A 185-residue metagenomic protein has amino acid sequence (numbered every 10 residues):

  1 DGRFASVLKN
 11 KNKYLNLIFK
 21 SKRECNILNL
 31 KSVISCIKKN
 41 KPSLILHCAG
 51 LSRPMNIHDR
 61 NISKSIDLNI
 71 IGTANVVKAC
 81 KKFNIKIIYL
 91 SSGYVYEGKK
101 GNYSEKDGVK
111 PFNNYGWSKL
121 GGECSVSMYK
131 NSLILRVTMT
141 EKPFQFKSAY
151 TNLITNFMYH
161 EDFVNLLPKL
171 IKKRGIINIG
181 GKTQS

Functional and structural regions predicted by a protein language model:
D1-Y14: N-terminal Rossmann NAD(P)H-binding glycine-rich loop of SDR-like oxidoreductase domains
K13-C36: Adenosine-cofactor binding site in Rossmann-like domains, unifying the SAM/SAH pocket of S-adenosylmethionine-dependent
K20, I45-A49, I87-G93, I134-V137: SDR active-site strand-loop-helix element
L30-L68: NAD(P)H-binding glycine-rich loop region in Rossmannoid oxidoreductase-like domains and their noncatalytic homologs
L44, D59-I88: NAD(P)-cofactor binding segment of oxidoreductase domains
A74-K110: Conserved Rossmann-fold NAD(P)-dependent oxidoreductase catalytic core, especially the SDR/UDP-sugar
K110-T138: Active-site Tyr-X1-5-Lys
Q145-G175: Substrate-positioning beta->alpha
